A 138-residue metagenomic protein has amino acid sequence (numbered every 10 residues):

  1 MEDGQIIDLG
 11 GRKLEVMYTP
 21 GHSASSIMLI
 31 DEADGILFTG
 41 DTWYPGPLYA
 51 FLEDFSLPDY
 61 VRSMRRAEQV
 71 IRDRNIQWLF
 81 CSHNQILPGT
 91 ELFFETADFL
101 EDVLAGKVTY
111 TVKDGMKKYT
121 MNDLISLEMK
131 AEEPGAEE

Functional and structural regions predicted by a protein language model:
M1-R66: Catalytic core of the metallo-beta-lactamase
R65-E138: Accessory terminal helices/loops
